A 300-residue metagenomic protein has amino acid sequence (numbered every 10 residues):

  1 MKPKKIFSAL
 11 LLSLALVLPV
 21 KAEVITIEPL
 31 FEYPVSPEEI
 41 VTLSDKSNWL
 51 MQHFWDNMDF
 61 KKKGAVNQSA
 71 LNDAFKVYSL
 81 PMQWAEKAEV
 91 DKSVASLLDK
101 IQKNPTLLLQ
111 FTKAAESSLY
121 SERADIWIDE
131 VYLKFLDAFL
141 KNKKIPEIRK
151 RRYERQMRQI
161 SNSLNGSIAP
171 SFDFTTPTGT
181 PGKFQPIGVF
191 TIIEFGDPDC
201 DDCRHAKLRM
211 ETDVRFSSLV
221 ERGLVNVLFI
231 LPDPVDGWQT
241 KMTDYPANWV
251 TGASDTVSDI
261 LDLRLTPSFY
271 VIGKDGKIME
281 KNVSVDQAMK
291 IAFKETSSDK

Functional and structural regions predicted by a protein language model:
M1-K5: Positively charged n-region of N-terminal signal peptides that target proteins for export
S8-V17: Bacterial N-terminal signal peptides
A22-G182: Oxidative protein folding and maturation machinery
N57-P81, G188, V235-A247, L261-R264: Structural alpha/beta surface segment adjacent to cysteine/selenocysteine redox centers across thiol/disulfide enzymes
G182-T212, N226-L228: Short active-site neighborhood of thiol/selenol oxidoreductases, capturing the structured segment around
E221-G237, P246-T256: Thiol-based oxidoreductase modules, predominantly thioredoxin-like and allied folds used for disulfide exchange
M242-D275: Short, internal strand/loop/helix patches that form the active-site neighborhood or redox-interaction surface
L265-K300: Non-catalytic, surface beta->alpha helical segment in thiol-disulfide oxidoreductase systems
